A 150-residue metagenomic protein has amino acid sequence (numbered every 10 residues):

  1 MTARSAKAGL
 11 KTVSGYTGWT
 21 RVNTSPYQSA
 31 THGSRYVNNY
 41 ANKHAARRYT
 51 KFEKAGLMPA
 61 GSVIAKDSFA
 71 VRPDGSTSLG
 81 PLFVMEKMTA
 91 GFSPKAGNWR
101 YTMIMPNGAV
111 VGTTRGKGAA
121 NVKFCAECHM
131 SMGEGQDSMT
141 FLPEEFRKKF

Functional and structural regions predicted by a protein language model:
M1-L57: N-terminal secretory signal peptides
A3, K11-G15, K54-F150: Sequence context surrounding c-type heme c attachment/ligation sites in exported
